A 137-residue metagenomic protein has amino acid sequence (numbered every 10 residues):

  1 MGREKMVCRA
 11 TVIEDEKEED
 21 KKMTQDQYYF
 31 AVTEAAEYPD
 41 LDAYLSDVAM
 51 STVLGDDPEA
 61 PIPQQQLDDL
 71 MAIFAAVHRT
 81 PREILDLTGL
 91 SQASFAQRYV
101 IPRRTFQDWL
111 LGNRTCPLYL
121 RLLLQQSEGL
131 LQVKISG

Functional and structural regions predicted by a protein language model:
M1-A75: N-terminal flexible/basic segments that precede or flank functional cores
A75, P81-R82, Y99-P102, L123-L130: Secretory-pathway ectodomains
H78-S94: Short basic helix-loop element that most often maps to the first helix and adjoining turn of HTH DNA-binding modules
G89-T105: Short alpha-helical DNA-recognition segment
V100, R114-T115: Short, conserved sequence motifs enriched in acidic/basic residues, glycine, and aromatics that mark functional "hot
T115-G137: DNA major-groove recognition helix of helix-turn-helix/homeodomain DNA-binding modules
